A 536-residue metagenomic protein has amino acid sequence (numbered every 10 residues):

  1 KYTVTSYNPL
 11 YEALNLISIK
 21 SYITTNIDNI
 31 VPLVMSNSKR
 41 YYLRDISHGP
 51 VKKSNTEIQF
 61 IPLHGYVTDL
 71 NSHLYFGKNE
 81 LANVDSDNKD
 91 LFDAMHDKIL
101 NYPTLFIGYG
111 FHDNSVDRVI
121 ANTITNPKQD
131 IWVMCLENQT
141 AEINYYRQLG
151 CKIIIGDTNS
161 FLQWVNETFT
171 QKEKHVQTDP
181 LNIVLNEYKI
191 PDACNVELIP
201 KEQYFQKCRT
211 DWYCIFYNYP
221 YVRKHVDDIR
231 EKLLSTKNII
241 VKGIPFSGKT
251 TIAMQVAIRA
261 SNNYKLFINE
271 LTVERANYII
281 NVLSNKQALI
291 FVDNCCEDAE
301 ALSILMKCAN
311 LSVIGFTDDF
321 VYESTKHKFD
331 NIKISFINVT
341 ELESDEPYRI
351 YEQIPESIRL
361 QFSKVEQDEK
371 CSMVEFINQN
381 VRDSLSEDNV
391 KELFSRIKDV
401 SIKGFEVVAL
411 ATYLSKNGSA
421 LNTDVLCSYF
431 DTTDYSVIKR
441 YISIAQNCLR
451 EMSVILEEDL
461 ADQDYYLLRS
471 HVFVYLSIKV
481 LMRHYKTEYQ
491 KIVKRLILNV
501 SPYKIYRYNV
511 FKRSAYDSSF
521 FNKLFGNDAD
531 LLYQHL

Functional and structural regions predicted by a protein language model:
K1-N195, M254, I258, E274: SIR2/sirtuin NAD+-dependent deacylase catalytic core
T68-L70, F111-D113, Q139, P245-G248 (+6 more regions): Short acidic, S/G/P-rich loop/turn micro-motifs used as interaction or catalytic elements
N195-D227, E231, T236-N238, P245 (+1 more regions): Winged-helix-like regulatory helical subdomains adjacent to P-loop NTPase cores
I239-K265, N277-S284, C308, D319-F329: P-loop NTPase Walker A phosphate-binding motif
L266-D319: Conserved P-loop NTPase "ATPase switch" module shared by AAA+ and STAND
F320-V321, K328-Q367: Conserved small helical "lid"/interfacial subdomain of P-loop NTPases
S357-S401, M452-L456, Y465, V474: Loop-to-helix "switch" segment enriched in basic and acidic residues adjacent to catalytic/ligand pockets
S419-L536: C-terminal leucine-rich, beta-strand-based interaction scaffolds used for sensing/assembly
